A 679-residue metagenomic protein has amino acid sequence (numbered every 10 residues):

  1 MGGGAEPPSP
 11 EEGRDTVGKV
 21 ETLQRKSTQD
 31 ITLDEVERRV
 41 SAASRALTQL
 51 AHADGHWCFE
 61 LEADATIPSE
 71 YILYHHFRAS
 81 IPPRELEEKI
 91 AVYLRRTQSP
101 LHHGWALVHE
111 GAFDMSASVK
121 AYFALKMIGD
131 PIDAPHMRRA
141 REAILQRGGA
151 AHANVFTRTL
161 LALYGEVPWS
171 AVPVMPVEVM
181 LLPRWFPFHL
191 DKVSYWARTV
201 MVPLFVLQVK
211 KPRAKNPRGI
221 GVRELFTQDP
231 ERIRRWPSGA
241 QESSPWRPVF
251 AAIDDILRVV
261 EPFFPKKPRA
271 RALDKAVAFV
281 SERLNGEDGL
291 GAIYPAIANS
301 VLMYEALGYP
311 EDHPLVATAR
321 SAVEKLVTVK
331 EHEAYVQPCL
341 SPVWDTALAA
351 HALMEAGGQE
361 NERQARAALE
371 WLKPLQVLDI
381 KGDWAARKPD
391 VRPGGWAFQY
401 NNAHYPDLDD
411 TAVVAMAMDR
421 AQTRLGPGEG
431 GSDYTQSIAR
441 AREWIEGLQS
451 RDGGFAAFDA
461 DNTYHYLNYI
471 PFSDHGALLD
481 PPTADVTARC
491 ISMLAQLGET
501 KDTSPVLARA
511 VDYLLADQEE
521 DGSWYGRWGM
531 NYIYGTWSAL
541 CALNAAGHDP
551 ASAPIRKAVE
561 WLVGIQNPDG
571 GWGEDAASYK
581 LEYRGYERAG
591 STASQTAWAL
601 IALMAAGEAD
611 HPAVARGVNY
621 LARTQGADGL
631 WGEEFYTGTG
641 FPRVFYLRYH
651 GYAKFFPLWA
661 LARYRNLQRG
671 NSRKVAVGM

Functional and structural regions predicted by a protein language model:
M1, D15-M679: Preference for long, amphipathic alpha-helical scaffolds in soluble/luminal domains and all-alpha bundles
G2-E6: Short, low-complexity intrinsically disordered segments enriched in small and basic residues
P7-S9, G18: Intrinsically disordered, low-complexity segments enriched in serine/threonine/proline/glycine and often basic
